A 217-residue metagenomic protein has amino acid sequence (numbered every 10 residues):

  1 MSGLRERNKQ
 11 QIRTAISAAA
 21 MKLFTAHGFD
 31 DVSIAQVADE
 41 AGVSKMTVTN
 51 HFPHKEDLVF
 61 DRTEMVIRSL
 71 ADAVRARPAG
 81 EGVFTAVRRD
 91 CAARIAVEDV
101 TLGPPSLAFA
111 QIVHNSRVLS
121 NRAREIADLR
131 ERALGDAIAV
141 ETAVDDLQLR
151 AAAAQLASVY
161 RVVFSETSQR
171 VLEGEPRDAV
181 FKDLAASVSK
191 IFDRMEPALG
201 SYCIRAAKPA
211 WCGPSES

Functional and structural regions predicted by a protein language model:
M1-V43, F60, M65-S69: Basic, helix-initiating cap at the start of DNA-binding domains
I12, R62, V66, C91 (+2 more regions): Hydrophobic/aromatic residues within well-ordered alpha-helical segments
D39, P53-H54: Residue-level detection of the helix-turn-helix DNA-binding "recognition helix"
V43-F52: Short hydrophobic/aromatic patch on the recognition helix
R68-Q111: Hydrophobic alpha-helical connector segments
D128-A153, P176: Hydrophobic alpha-helical bundle segments that form small-molecule/ligand-binding pockets
D136, V140, S165, Q169-S217: C-terminal peripheral helix-coil segments that are non-catalytic and often amphipathic
L149-A157, R161, A185: Short, well-structured alpha-helical segments
